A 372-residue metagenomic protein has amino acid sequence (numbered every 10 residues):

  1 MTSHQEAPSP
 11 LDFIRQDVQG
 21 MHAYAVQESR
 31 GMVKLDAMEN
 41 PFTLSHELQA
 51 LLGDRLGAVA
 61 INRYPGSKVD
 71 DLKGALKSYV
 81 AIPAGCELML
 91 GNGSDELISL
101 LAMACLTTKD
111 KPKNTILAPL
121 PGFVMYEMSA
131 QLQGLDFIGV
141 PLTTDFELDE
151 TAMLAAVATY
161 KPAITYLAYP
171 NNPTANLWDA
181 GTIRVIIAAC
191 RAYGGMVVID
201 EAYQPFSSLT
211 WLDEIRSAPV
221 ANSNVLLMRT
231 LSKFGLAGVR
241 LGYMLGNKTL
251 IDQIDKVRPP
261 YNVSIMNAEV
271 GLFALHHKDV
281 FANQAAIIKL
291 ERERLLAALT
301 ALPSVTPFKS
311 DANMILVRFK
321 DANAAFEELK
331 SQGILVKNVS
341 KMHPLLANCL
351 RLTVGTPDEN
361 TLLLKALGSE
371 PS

Functional and structural regions predicted by a protein language model:
H4-E96, L100: N-terminal small-domain helix-loop-helix segment of the aminotransferase-like
L35, T165, D200-A202, M228 (+2 more regions): Structural scaffold positions in well-ordered secondary structure
S45, N222-A301, T306-F308: PLP-dependent aminotransferase class I/II
A60-R191, V198, Y203-A221, Q284: Conserved core of the PLP fold type I
L245, L316-R318, T353-G355: Short hydrophobic/aromatic beta-strand micro-patches that form the beta-sheet surface supporting nucleotide- or nucleic
I288-K289, L299-G333: Conserved PLP-binding catalytic core of the aspartate aminotransferase-like
S331-Q332, K341-S372: PLP-dependent enzyme catalytic core of the Aspartate aminotransferase-like
